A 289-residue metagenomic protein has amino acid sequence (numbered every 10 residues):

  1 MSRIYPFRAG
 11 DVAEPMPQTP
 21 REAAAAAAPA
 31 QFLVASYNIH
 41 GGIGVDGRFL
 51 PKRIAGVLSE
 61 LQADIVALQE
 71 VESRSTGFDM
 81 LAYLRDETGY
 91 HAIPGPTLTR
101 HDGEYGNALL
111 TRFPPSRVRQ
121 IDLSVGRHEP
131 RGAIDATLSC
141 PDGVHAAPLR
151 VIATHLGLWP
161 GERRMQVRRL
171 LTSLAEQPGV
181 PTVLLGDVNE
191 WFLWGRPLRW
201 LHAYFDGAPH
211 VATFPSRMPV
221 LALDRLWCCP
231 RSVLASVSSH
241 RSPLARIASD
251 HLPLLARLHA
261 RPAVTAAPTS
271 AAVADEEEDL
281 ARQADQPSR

Functional and structural regions predicted by a protein language model:
M1-I65, T76, D86-E87, H91-G95 (+1 more regions): Active-site regions of metal-assisted phosphoester/phosphodiester hydrolases, unifying DNase/endonuclease modules
A67-E72: A short beta-strand-loop structural module common to alpha/beta enzyme folds
